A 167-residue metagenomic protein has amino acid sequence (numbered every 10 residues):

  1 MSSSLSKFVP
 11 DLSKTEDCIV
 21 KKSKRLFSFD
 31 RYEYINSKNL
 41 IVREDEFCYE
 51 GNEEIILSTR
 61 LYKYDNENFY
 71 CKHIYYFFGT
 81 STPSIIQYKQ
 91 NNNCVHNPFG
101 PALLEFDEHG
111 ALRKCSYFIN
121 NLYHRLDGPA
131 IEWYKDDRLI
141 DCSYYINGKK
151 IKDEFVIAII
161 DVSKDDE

Functional and structural regions predicted by a protein language model:
M1-E167: Glycine/tyrosine- and acidic-biased, solvent-exposed loop/turn segments at the edges of beta-strands
